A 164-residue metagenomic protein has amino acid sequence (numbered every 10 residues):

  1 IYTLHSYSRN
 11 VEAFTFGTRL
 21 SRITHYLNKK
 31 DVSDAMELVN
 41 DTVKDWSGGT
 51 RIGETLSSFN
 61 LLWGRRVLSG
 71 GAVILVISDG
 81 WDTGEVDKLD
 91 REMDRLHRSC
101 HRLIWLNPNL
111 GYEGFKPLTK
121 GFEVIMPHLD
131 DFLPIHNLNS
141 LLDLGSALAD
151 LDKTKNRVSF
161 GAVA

Functional and structural regions predicted by a protein language model:
Y2-A164: Acidic, glycine-rich A-domain
